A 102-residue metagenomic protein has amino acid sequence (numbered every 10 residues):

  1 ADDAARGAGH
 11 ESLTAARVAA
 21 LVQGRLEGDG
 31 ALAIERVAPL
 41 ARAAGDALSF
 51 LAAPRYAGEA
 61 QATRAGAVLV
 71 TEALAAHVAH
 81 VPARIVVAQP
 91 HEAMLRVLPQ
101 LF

Functional and structural regions predicted by a protein language model:
A1-F102: Terminal amphipathic alpha-helical/low-complexity segments used for targeting or macromolecular assembly
